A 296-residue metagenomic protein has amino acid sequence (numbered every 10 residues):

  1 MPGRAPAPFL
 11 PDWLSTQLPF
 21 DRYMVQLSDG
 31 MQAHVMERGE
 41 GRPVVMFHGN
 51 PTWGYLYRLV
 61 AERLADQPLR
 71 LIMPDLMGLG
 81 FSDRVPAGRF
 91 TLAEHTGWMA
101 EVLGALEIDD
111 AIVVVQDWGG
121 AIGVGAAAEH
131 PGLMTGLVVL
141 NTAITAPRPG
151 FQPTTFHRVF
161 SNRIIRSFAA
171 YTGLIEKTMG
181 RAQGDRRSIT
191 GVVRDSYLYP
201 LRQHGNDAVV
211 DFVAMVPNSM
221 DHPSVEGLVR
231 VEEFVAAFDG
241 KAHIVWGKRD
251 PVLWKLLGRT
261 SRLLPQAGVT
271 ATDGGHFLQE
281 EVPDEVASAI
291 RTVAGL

Functional and structural regions predicted by a protein language model:
M1-V44, D66-L69, I108-D109, A214 (+2 more regions): Alpha/beta-hydrolase fold catalytic core
T16, S28-D29, M36, M73-V115 (+1 more regions): Active-site loop/oxyanion-hole signature of alpha/beta-hydrolase fold enzymes
M36-F81: Conserved HGGG/HGGXW glycine-rich cap/lid loop of the alpha/beta-hydrolase fold
D109-F151: Conserved hydrolase catalytic core segment
P149-D211: Helix-rich cap/lid subdomain of alpha/beta-hydrolase
G205-R262: Conserved serine/cysteine hydrolase catalytic core
L263-H276: Catalytic histidine neighborhood in serine/cysteine hydrolases with alpha/beta-hydrolase-type architecture
G274-A287: Catalytic histidine-centered segment of alpha/beta-hydrolase-like enzymes
